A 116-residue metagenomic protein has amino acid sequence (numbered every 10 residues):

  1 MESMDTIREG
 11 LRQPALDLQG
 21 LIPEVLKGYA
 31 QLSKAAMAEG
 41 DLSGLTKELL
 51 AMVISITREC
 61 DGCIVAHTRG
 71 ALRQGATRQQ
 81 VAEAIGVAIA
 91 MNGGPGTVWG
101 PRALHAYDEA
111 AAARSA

Functional and structural regions predicted by a protein language model:
M1-E48, W99-A116: Acidic, glycine/proline-rich low-complexity segments that act as flexible tails and inter-domain linkers
S33-K34, A51, T68-L72, G86: Amphipathic alpha-helical segments within well-ordered protein domains
D41-R58, Q79-V87: Immediate flanking context of iron-sulfur cluster ligation sites
C60-C63: Short cysteine clusters
A66-R78, Y107: Iron-sulfur (Fe-S) cluster-binding segments and ferredoxin-like electron-carrier domains, especially [2Fe-2S]
G75-V87, A111-A116: Charge-rich, acidic-biased intrinsically disordered regions
A82-Y107: C-terminal structural segments of small proteins and small subunits
